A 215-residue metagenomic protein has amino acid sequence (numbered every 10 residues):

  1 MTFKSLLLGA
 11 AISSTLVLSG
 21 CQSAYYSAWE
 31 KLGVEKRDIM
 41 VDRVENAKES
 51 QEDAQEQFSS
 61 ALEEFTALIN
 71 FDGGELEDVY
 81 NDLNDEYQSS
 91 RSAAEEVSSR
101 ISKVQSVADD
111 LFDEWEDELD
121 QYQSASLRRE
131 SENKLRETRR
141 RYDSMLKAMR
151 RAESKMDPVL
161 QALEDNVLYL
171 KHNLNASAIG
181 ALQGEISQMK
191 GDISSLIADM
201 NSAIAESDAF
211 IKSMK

Functional and structural regions predicted by a protein language model:
M1-A10: Bacterial N-terminal signal peptides that target proteins for export
V17-G20: C-terminal motif of bacterial Sec signal peptides marking the signal peptidase cleavage site
A24-S90: Immediate post-signal-peptide N-terminus of mature secreted/exported proteins
Y25-Y26, K36, R150, S154-K215: Long amphipathic all-alpha helical oligomerization modules
V41, E45-K48, E52-Q55, S59 (+10 more regions): Short amphipathic alpha-helical segments with heptad-repeat character
Q51, F58-A61, F65-D72, Y87 (+6 more regions): Secondary-structure edge/capping motif, primarily at the C-terminal ends of alpha-helices and the immediately following
G74-Q88, R129-S144, G184-G191: Short, glycine/alanine-rich amphipathic alpha-helical segment that often forms an alpha-turn-alpha hairpin
R100-Q183: Extended amphipathic alpha-helical interaction segments
